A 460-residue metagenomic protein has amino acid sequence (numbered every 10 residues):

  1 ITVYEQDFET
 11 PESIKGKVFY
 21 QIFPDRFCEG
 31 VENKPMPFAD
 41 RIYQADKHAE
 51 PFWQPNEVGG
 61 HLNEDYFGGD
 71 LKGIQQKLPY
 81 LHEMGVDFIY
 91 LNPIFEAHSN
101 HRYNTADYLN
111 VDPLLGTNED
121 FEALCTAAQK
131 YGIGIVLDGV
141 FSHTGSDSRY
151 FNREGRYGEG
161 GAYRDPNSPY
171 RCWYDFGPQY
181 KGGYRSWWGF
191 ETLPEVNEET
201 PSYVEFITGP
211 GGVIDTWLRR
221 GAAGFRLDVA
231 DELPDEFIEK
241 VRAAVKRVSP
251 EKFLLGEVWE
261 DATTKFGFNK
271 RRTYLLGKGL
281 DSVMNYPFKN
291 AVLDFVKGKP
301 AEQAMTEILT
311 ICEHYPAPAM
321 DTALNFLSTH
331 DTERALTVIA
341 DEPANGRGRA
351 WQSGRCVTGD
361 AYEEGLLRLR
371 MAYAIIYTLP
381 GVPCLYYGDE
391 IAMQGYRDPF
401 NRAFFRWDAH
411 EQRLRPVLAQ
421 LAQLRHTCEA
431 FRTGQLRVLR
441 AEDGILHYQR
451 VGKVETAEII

Functional and structural regions predicted by a protein language model:
I1-S13: Extended acidic/polar, glycine-enriched regions that form or flank non-catalytic beta-rich accessory modules
V18-Y20, I89-L91, I135-L137, F225 (+4 more regions): Hydrophobic faces of well-ordered beta-strands that scaffold small-molecule active sites in alpha/beta enzyme cores
F19, P24-D87, I94-R220, V241-R247 (+1 more regions): Substrate-binding/active-site clefts of carbohydrate-active enzymes
I22, L81, L91, Y108 (+9 more regions): Conserved, mostly hydrophobic/aromatic
D25, G267-N269, T273-L275, D281-S282 (+2 more regions): Aromatic/acidic polysaccharide-binding cleft in carbohydrate-active enzymes
C125-G134, S142-H143, S148-E159, V213 (+6 more regions): Active-site-proximal helices and loops of the catalytic beta/alpha 8
M305, L309-I311, N345-L369: Aromatic-anchored helix/helix-loop segment that forms the rim or "lid" of small-molecule/cofactor binding pockets
L439-I460: Carbohydrate-binding surface patches
